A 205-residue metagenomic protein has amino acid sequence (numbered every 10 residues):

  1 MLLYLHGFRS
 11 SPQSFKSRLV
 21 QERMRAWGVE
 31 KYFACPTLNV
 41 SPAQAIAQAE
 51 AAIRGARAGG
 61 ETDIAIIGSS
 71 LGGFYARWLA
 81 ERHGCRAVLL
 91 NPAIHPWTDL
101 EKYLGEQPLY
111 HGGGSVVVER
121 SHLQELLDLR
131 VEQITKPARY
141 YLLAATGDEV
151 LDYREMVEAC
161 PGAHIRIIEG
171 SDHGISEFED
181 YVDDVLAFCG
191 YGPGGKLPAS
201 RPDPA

Functional and structural regions predicted by a protein language model:
M1-G59: Active-site catalytic motif of lipid deacylating hydrolases and related acyltransferases
L2, I64-A65, Y140: Generic beta-sheet signal
H6-S10, S70, T146: Active-site glycine-rich loops that stabilize anionic/oxyanionic intermediates across multiple enzyme folds
I67-G72, A76: Gly/Ala-rich beta-loop-alpha elbow adjacent to hydrolase catalytic centers
W78, R82: Active-site signature of alpha/beta-hydrolase-fold catalytic machinery across serine- and Asp/Cys-nucleophile hydrolases
C85-A205: The alpha/beta-hydrolase serine catalytic core
